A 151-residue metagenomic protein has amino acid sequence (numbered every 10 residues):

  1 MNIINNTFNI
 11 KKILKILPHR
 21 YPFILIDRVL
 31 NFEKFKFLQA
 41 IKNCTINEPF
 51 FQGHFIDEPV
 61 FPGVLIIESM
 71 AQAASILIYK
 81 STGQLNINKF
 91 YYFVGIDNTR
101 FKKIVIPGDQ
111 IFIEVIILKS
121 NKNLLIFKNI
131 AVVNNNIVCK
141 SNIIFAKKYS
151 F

Functional and structural regions predicted by a protein language model:
N2-T7, A74-F112, V138-K148: Hydrophobic beta-strand-centered segment that forms part of the acyl-chain substrate-binding groove
I10-R20, I87-N88: Short aromatic-glycine motifs in intrinsically disordered, low-complexity regions
L14, D57-E58, R100-K103: Beta-strand-rich interaction surfaces with strong enrichment in secreted/lumenal proteins
Y21-F61: Catalytic strand-loop segment that frames the active site of acyl-thioester-processing enzymes
V29, G95-N134: Hydrophobic beta-sheet segments that form the core/acyl-binding groove of ACP/CoA-dependent acyl-chain-processing
C44-I46, K119, V133, F145-K147: Beta-strand elements of well-folded, non-transmembrane domains
E48, G53-P62, I67-I76, F93: Compact, glycine-rich, soluble single-domain proteins
